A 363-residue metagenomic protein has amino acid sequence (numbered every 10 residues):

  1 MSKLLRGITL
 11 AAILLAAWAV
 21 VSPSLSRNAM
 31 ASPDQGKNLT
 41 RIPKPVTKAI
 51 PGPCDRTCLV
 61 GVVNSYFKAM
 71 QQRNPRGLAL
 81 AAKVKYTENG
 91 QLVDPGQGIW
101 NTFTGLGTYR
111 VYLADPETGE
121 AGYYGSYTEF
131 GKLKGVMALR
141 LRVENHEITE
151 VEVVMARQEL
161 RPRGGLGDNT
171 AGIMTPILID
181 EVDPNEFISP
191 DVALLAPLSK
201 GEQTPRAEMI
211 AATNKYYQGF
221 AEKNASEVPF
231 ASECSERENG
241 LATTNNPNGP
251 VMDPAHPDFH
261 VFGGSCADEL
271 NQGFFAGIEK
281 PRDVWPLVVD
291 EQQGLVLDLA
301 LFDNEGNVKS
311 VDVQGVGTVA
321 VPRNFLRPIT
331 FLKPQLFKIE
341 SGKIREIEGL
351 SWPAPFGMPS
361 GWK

Functional and structural regions predicted by a protein language model:
M1-T9: Bacterial N-terminal signal peptides that target proteins for export
L10-A19: Bacterial N-terminal signal peptides
S22-K363: C-terminal and inter-domain tail/linker signature
